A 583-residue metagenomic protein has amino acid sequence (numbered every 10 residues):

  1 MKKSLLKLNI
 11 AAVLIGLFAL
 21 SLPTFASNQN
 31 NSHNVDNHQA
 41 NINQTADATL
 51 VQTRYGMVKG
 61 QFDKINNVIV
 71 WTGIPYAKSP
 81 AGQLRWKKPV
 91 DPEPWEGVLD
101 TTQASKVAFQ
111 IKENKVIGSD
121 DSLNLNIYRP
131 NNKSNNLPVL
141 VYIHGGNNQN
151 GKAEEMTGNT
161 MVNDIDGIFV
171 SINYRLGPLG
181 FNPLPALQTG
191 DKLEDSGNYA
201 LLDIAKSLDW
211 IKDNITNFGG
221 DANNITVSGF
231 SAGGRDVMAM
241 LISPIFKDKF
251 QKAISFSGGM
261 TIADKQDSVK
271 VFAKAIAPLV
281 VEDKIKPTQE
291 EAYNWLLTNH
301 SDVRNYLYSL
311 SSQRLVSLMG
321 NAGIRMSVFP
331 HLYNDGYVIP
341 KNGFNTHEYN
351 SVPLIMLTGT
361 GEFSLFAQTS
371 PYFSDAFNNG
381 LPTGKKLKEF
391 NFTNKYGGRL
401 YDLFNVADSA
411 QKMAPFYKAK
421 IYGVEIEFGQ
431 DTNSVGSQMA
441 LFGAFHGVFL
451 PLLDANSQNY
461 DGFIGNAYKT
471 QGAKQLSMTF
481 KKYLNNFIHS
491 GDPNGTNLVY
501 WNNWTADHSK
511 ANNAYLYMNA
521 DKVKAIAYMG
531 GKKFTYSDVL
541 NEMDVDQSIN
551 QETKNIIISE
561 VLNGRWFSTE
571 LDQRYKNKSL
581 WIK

Functional and structural regions predicted by a protein language model:
K2-A11: Bacterial N-terminal signal peptides that target proteins for export
A11-S21: Bacterial N-terminal signal peptides
P23, N31-G197, I464-L476, G491-G495 (+3 more regions): Non-catalytic accessory segments of hydrolases
Y55-M57, W71, D120-N124, P138 (+8 more regions): Extracellular structured ligand-interaction cores
A108-L297, Y337-Q368, K418-A419, S477 (+1 more regions): Serine-hydrolase-like catalytic core of hydrolytic proteins
L140, A205-L208, K212, M238 (+8 more regions): Non-transmembrane alpha-helical segments in soluble domains of secreted/periplasmic/extracellular proteins
N305-K474, S490, W581-I582: Substrate-gating cap/lid region and adjacent catalytic-acid/histidine neighborhood within extracellular/lumenal
P415-K583: Mobile gating loops/cap/lid regions near enzyme active sites that modulate substrate access
